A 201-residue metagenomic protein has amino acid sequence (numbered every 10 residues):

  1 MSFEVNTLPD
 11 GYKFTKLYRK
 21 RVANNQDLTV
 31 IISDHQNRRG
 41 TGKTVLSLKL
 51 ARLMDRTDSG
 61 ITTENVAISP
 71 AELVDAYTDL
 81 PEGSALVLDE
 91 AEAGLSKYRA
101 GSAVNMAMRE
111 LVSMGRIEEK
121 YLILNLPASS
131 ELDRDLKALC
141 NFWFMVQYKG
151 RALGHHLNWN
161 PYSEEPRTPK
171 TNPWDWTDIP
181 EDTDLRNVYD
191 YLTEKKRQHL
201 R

Functional and structural regions predicted by a protein language model:
M1-D10, F142-F144, L157-R201: Conserved P-loop NTPase motor module
M1-D27: N-terminal pre-Walker A segment at the start of P-loop NTPase domains
L17-K20, L73-A76, L111-V112, E131-R134: Catalytic micro-motifs at enzyme active sites that drive phosphoryl/nucleotidyl and oxygen chemistry
D27-R56: Glycine-rich phosphate-binding P-loop
T29, N65-A67, W143: Conserved beta-strand scaffold positions in the cores of enzyme catalytic domains, especially in NTP/NDP-utilizing
I32-Q36, A71, V146-G150: Short, flexible beta-strand-to-coil junctions
T62, V66-I123: Conserved nucleotide-sensing/catalytic segment adjacent to the nucleotide-binding pocket in NTP-handling enzymes
K97-I179: Replace "adjacent to P-loop NTPase cores in ATP/GTP-dependent enzymes" with "adjacent to NTP-binding cores
